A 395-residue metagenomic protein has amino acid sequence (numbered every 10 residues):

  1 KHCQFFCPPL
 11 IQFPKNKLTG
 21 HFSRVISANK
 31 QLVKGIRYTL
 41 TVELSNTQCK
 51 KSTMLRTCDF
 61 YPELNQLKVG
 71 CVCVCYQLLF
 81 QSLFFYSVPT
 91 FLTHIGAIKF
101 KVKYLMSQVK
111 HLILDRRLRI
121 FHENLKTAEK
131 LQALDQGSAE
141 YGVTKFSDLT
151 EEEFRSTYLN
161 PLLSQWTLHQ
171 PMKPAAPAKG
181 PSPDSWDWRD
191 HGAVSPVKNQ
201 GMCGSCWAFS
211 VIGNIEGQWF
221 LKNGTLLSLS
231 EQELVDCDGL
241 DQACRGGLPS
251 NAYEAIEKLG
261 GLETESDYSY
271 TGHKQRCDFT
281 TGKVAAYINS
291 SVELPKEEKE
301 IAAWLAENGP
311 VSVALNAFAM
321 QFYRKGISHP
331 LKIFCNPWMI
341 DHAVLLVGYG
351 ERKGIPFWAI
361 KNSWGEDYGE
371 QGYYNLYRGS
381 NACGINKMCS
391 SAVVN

Functional and structural regions predicted by a protein language model:
K1, T41, S45-T90, S363-E366 (+1 more regions): Compact beta-sheet-dominated globular domain cores
K1-T19: Short, non-transmembrane alpha-helical segments in secretory-pathway proteins
K17-G20, S27, D59-L64: Non-catalytic terminal accessory/regulatory regions of metabolic enzymes
K17-T19, M54-R56, Q132, D267: Short, flexible/disordered secondary-structure transition segments
F22-T47: Short, structured protein-protein interaction patches enriched in aromatics and acidic/basic residues, typified by
R24, T90-N395: Catalytic-core signature of thiol
K30-Q31, C49, G350-K353: Short, conserved beta-turn/loop elements at beta-strand boundaries and strand-helix junctions
I36-L40, C71, H342: Envelope-exposed proteins and targeting segments
